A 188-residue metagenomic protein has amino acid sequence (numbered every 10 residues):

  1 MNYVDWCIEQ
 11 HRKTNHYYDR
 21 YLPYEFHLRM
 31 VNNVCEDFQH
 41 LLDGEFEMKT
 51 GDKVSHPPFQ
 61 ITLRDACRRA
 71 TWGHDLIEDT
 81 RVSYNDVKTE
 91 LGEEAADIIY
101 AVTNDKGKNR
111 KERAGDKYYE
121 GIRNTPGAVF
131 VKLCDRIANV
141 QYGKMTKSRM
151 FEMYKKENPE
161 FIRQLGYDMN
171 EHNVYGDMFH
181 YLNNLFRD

Functional and structural regions predicted by a protein language model:
M1-D188: Active-site helical microenvironments for divalent-metal-assisted chemistry
